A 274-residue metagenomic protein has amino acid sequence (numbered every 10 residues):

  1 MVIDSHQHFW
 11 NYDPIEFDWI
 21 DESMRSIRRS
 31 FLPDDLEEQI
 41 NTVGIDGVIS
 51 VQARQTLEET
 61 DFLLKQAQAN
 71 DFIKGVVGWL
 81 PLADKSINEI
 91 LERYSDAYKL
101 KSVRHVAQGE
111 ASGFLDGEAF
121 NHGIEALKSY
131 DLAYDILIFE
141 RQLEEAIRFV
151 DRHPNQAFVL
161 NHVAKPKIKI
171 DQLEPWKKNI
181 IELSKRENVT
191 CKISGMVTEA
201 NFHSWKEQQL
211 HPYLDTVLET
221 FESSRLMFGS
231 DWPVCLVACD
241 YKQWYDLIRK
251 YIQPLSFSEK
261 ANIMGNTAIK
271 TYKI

Functional and structural regions predicted by a protein language model:
M1-D18: Replace "His-x-His-based motif
M1-S5, S26-G47, T216, F221-M227 (+1 more regions): Mid-to-C-terminal alpha-helical segments outside catalytic/metal-binding sites
H6, V48, L63, V76 (+7 more regions): Conserved, mostly hydrophobic/aromatic
H8, R54, A164, M196-V197 (+1 more regions): Catalytic metal-binding/acid-base residues of hydrolase active sites
E22-R29, D34-Q55, I73-P81, K101-H105 (+1 more regions): Divalent metal-dependent hydrolysis catalytic cores, especially in the metallo-beta-lactamase
D35-I40, E59-Q66, I87-Y94, A119-A126 (+4 more regions): A general structural detector for well-ordered alpha-helical segments in enzyme core domains, enriched
E58-R141, R148-V150, K192-M196, H203-S204: Active-site gating/metal-coordination segments in enzymes
D116-M227: Catalytic pocket-lining loop regions of alpha/beta-barrel enzymes, especially the amidohydrolase/enolase/GH5 lineages
